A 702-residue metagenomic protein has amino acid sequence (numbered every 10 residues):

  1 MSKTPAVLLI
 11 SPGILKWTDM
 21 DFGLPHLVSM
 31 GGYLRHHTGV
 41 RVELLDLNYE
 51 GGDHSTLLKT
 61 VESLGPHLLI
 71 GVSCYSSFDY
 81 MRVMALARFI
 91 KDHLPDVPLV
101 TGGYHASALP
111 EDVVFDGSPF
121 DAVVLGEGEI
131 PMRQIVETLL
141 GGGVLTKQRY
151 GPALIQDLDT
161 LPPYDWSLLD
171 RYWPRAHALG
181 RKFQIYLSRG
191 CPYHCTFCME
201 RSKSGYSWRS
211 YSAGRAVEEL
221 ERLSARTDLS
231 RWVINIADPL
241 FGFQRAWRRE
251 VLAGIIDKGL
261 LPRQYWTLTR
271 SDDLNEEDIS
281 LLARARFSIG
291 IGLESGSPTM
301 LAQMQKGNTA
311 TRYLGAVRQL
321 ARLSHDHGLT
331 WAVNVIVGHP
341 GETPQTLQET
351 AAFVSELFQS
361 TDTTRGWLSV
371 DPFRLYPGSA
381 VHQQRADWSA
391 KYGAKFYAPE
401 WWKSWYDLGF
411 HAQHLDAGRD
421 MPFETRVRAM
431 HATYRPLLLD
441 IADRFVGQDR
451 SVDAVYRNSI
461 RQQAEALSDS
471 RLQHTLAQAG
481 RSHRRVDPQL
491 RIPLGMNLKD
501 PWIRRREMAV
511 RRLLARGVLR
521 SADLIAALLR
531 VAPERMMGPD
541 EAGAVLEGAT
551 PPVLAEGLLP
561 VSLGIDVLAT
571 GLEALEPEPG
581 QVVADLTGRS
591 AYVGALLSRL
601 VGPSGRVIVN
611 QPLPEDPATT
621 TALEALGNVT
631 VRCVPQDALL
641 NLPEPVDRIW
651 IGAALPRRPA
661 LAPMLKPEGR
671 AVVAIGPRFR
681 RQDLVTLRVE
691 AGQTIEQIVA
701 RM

Functional and structural regions predicted by a protein language model:
S2-E219: Acidic, low-complexity intrinsically disordered segments
K3-S11, P66, R245, I256-V455: A structural motif corresponding to the C-terminal lobe/cap of the Radical SAM core domain
H26, P162-T330: Radical SAM [4Fe-4S] cluster-binding motif and immediate context
E62-I70, R231, R286, P645: Short acidic/histidine-rich motifs immediately flanking catalytic phosphotransfer sites in two-component signaling
R426-L490: C-terminal accessory extensions appended to soluble enzyme cores
R491-L600, E615-T619, Q697-R701: Class I SAM-dependent transferase core
R491-M508, V646, P663, V672-M702: SAM/dcSAM-binding transferase cores
L572, E576-V689: Conserved nucleotide-cofactor-binding alpha/beta core module
